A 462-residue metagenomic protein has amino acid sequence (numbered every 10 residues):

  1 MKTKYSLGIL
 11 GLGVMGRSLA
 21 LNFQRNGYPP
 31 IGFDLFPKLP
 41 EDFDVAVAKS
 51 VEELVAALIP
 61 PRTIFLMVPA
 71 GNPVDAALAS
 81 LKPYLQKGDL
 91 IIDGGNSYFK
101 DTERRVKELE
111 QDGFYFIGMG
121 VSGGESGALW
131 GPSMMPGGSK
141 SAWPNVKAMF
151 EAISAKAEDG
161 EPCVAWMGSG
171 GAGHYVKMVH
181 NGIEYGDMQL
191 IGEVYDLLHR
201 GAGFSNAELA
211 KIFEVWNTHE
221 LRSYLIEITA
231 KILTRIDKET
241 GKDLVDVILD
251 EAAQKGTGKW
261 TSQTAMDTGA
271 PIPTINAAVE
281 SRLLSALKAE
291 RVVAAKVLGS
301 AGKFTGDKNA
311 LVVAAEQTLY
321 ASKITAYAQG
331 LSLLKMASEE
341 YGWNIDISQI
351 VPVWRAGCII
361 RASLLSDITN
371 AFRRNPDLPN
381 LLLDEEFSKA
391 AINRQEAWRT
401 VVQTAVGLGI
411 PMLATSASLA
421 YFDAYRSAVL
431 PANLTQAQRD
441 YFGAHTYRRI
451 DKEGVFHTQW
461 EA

Functional and structural regions predicted by a protein language model:
M1-R62, Y84, G88, E125-L129: NAD(P)+-binding Rossmann beta1-loop-alpha1 motif at the extreme N-terminus of oxidoreductases
A48-K49, D93, Y115-M119, D159-G168 (+2 more regions): General beta-strand structural signal in soluble alpha/beta enzymes
V51-I117: Rossmann-fold NAD(P) dinucleotide-binding segment
D75-A77, Y98-A210, T218-D243, V247 (+1 more regions): Rossmann-fold dinucleotide-binding core
H174, H199, F204-A207, K211 (+4 more regions): Interdomain hinge/lid region at the active-site interface of Rossmann-like NAD(P)-dependent oxidoreductases
S338-F372: Small-residue-rich helix-loop
I392, T400-A462: C-terminal amphipathic alpha-helical interaction region
